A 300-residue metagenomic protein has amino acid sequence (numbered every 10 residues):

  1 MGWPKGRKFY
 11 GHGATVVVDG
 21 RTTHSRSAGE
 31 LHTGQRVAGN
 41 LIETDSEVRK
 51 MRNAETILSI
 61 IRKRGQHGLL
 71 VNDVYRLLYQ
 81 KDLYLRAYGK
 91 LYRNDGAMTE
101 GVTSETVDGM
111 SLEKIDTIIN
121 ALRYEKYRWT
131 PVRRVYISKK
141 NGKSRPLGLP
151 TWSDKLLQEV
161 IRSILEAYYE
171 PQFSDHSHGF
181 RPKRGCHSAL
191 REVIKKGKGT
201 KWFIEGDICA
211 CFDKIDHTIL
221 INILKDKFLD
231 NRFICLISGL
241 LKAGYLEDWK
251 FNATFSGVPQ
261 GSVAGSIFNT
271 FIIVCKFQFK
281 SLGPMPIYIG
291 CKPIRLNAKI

Functional and structural regions predicted by a protein language model:
M1-D116: Non-catalytic, polymerase-adjacent accessory regions of viral genome-replication enzymes
R52-N53, Q66-L70, G148, W152-R162 (+5 more regions): Duplex nucleic acid-engaging cores and interfaces of nucleic-acid transaction enzymes
I57-I60, R64, K90, N94 (+7 more regions): Generic, well-ordered alpha-helical scaffold segments in large soluble proteins
H67-G68, N94-E100, K140, Y168-F173 (+3 more regions): Short acidic (Asp/Glu) and glycine-rich catalytic loops that position anionic groups and cofactors
K81, D95-M98, S104-G109, E113-Y124 (+5 more regions): Non-catalytic regulatory/linker segments of enzymes
L91, N120-K143, L156-I164, R191-K198 (+1 more regions): Reverse-transcriptase-like RNA-dependent polymerase core
V102, S163, G206-I208: Residues immediately flanking
V135, D175-H176, F180-R184, S188-K299: Conserved polymerase palm-domain catalytic core
